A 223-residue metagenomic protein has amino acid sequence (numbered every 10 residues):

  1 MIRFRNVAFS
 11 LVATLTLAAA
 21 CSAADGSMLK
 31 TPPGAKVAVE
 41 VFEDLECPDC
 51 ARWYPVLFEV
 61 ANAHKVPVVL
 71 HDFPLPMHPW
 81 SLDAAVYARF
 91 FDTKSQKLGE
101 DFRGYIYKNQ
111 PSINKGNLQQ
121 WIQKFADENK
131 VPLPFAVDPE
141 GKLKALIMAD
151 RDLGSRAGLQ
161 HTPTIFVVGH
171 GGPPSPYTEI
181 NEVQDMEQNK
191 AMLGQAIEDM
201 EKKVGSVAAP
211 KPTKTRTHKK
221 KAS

Functional and structural regions predicted by a protein language model:
M1-F4: N-terminal secretory signal peptides that target proteins for export/translocation
A8-A19: Bacterial N-terminal signal peptides
A23-V37: A short beta-strand-turn-helix
P32-G34, A61-A63, W80, R156-H161: Extracellular/periplasmic catalytic domains that process cell-envelope and extracellular macromolecules
V37-A38, K65: Alpha/beta-hydrolase fold active-site loops
A38, E43-E46, H161: Short pre-active-site segment immediately N-terminal to redox-active cysteine/selenocysteine motifs in thiol-based
L45, A51-D127: Structural alpha/beta surface segment adjacent to cysteine/selenocysteine redox centers across thiol/disulfide enzymes
Q123-S223: C-terminal cap of thioredoxin/glutaredoxin-like
